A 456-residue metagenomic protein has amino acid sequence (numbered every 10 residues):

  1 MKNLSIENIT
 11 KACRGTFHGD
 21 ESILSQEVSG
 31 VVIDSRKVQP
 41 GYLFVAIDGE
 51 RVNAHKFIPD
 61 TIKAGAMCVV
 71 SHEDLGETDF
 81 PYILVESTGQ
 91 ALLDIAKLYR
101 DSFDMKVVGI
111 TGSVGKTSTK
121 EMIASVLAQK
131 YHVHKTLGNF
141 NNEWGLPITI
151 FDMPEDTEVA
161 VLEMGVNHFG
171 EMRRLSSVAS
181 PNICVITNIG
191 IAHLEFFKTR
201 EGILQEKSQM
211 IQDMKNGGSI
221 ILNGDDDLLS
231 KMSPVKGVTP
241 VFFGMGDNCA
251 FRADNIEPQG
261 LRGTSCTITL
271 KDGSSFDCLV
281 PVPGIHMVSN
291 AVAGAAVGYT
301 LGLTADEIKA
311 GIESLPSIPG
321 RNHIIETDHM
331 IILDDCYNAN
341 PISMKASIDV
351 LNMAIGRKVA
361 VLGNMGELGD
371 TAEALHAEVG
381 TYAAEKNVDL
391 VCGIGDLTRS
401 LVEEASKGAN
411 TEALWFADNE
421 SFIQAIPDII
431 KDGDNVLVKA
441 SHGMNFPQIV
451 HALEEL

Functional and structural regions predicted by a protein language model:
K2-G109, S118-Q129, F151, E403 (+4 more regions): Short, basic phosphate-binding NTP loop
E7-C13, A91-G224, L228-V238, D428 (+1 more regions): Phosphate-binding loop of NTP-binding sites
A12-T16, S71, L75-D79, V185-I332 (+4 more regions): Acidic, Mg2+-coordinating active-site environments of NTP-dependent enzymes
R51, I318-G320, C336, N340-A409: Active-site beta-alpha connecting loops in nucleotide-dependent enzymes
I58, I62-K63, S176-S177, A384: Non-catalytic positions within long, well-ordered alpha-helices that form the structural scaffold/packing of enzyme
I58, M172, K207, I348 (+1 more regions): Generic hydrophobic/aromatic pocket-lining and core-packing "Φ" positions
H72-E73, M105-T111, H134, V185-I191 (+6 more regions): Short beta-strands and strand-loop turn motifs
I110, P319-R321, G443-H451: ATP-dependent carboxylate/acyl-activation modules
